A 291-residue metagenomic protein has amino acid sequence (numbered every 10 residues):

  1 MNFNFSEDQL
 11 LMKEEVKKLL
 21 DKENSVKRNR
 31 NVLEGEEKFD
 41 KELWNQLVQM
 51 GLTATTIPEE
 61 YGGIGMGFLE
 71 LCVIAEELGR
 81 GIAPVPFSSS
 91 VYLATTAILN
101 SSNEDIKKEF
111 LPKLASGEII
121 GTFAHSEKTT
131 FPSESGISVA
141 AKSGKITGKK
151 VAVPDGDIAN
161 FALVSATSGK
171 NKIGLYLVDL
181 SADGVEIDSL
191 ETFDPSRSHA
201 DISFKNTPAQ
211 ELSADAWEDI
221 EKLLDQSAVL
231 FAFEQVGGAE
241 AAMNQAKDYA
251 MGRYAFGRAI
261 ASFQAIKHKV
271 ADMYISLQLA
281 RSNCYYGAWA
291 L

Functional and structural regions predicted by a protein language model:
F3-D8, M12, L52, R80 (+1 more regions): Glycine-rich beta->alpha junctions and the first turn(s) of the following alpha-helix
Q9, L20, I74, N103 (+5 more regions): Residue-level signal for inorganic ion chemistry
K27-K38, K247, M251, A255-R258 (+1 more regions): C-terminal helix-coil-helix/basic helical segment that borders enzyme active sites and/or dimer interfaces and provides
Q49-K108, P112, S116-G117, D155-F161: Internal helix-loop-helix
G65-I74, S133-G136, V178, K205-P208: Structural signature of FAD isoalloxazine-binding scaffolds in flavoprotein oxidoreductases
G117-K128: A short, Trp-centered hydrophobic/proline-enriched beta-strand micro-motif
A124, K149-V185: A short core secondary-structure module
V139-A141: A structural signal for short hydrophobic beta-strand segments in well-ordered beta-sheet cores
